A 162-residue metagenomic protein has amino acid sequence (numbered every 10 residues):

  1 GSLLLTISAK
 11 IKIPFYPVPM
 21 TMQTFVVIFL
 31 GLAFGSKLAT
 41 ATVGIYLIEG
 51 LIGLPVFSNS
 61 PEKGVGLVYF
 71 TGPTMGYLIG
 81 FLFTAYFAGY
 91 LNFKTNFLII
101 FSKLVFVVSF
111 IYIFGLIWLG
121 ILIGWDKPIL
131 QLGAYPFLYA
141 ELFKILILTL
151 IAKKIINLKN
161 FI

Functional and structural regions predicted by a protein language model:
G1-T42: Hydrophobic transmembrane alpha-helices
A9-P19, L47-T84: Interfacial aromatic-anchored transmembrane helix boundaries in multi-pass membrane proteins
V18-T24, G64-F70, P128-F137: Non-cytosolic membrane-interface motifs at loop->transmembrane helix junctions
F25-F29, T40-I45, T74-I79, F101-F106 (+2 more regions): Hydrophobic alpha-helical transmembrane segments
A33-K37, F87-K94, K154-K159: Structural signal for the C-terminal ends of transmembrane alpha-helices and the immediately following loop
T42-Y46, G53-F57, T84, A88 (+2 more regions): Alpha-helical transmembrane segments and their lipid-water interface positions in multi-pass membrane proteins
I52, P73-L82, Y86, Y90 (+1 more regions): Mid-bilayer segments of alpha-helical transmembrane spans in multi-pass integral membrane proteins that mediate
K94-I162: Membrane-embedded alpha-helical hairpins and interfacial helices in multi-pass inner-membrane proteins
